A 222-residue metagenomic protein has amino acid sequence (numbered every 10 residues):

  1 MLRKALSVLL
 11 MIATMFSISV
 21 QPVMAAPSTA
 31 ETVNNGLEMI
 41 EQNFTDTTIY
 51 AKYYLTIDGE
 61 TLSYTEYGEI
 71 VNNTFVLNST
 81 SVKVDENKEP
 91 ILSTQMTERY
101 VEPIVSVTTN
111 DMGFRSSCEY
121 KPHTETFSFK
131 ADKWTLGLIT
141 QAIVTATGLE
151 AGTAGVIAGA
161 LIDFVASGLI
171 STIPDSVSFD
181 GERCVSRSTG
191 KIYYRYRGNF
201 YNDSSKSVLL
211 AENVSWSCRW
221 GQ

Functional and structural regions predicted by a protein language model:
M1-A26: Sec-dependent N-terminal signal peptides of Gram-positive bacterial secreted proteins and lipoproteins
T14, Y53, G68, S81 (+1 more regions): Short beta-strand element of the conserved SAM-dependent methyltransferase core
S17-P22, L161-V165, L169: Hydrophobic membrane-targeting alpha-helices
Q21-F127: N-terminal propeptides/leader regions of secreted preproproteins that are proteolytically removed before maturation
M96-G148, G168-F200, N213-C218: Add "or lipid-surface remodeling" -> "...that mediate pore formation, membrane permeabilization, membrane fusion
G148-G155: Transmembrane helix interruption/hinge and helix-loop junction motifs
K206-Q222: Short, low-complexity, Pro/Ser/Thr/Gly-rich segments in the mature regions of secreted, periplasmic
